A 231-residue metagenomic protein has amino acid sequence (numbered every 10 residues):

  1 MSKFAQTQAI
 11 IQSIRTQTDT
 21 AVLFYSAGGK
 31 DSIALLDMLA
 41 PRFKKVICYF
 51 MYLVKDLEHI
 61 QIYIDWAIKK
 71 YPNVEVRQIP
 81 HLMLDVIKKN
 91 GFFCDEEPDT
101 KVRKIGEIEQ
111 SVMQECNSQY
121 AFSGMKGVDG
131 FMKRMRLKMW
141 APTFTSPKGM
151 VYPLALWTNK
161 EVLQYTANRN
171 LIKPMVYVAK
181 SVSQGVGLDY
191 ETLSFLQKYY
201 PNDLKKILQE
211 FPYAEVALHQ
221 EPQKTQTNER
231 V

Functional and structural regions predicted by a protein language model:
M1-V231: Nucleotide-activated chemistry modules centered on ATP-dependent adenylation/adenylyltransferase
